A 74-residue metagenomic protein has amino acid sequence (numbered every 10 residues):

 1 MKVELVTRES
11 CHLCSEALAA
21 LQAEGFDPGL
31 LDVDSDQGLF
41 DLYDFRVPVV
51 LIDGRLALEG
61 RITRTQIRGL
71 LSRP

Functional and structural regions predicted by a protein language model:
M1-E24: Local sequence-structure signature of Cys/Sec-based thiol-disulfide redox active-site neighborhoods
V6, L31, E59: Small/polar loops that bind or transfer phosphate-bearing groups
A19, A23, D41, G69-R73: Replace "anionic and nucleotidyl ligands
D27-Q37, D44: Thiol-based oxidoreductase modules, predominantly thioredoxin-like and allied folds used for disulfide exchange
D44-V50: Structural micro-motif
G54-P74: Non-catalytic, surface beta->alpha helical segment in thiol-disulfide oxidoreductase systems
